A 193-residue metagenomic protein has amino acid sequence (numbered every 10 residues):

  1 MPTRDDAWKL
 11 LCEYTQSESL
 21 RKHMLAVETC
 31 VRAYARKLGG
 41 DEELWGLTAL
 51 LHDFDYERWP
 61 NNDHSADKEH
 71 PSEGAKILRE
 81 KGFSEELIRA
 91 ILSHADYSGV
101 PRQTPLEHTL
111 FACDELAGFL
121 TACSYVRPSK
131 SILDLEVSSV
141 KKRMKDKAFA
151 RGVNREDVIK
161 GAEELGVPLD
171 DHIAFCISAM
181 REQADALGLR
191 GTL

Functional and structural regions predicted by a protein language model:
M1-D5, S17, R21-L25, K68 (+4 more regions): Electropositive phosphate-/nucleotide-binding environments in soluble metabolic enzymes
M1-D67: Acidic/His-rich, divalent-metal-binding segments that scaffold phosphate/diphosphate chemistry
W8, C12, L25-E28, R32 (+5 more regions): Predominant activation on well-ordered alpha-helical scaffold segments within soluble catalytic domains
T15, I132, S138-G191: C-terminal binding/interaction regions
L38-K147, I159: Divalent metal-dependent catalytic cores for phosphoryl transfer on phosphate-bearing substrates
D41-E42, L189-L193: Flexible, glycine/charged-enriched surface loops at secondary-structure junctions
